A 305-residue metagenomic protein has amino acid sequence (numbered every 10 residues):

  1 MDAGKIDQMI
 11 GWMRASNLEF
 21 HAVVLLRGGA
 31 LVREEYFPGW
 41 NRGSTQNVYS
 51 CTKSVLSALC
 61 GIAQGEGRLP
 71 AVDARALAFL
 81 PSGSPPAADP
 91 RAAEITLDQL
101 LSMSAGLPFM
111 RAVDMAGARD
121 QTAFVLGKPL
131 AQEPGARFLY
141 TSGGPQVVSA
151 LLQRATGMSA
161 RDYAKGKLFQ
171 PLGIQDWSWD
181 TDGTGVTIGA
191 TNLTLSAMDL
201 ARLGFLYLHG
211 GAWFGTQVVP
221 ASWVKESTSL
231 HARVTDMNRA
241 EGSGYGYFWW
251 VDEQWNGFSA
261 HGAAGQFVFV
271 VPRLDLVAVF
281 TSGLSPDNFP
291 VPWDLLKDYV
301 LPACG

Functional and structural regions predicted by a protein language model:
I10-W40, F269, D275-V279: A short, well-structured edge-of-sheet supersecondary motif
N17-F20, S44, A263-A264: Short, small/polar residue-rich loop motifs at catalytic or cofactor-binding pockets
G29, Q46-V72, L100, V148-L152 (+1 more regions): Active-site SXXK
N47, E66-A105, G127, T156-L195: Active-site helix/loop module of the DD-peptidase/beta-lactamase fold, centered on the serine-lysine SxxK catalytic
A105-T181: A small/polar active-site loop signature that marks catalytic segments
G144-L151, T191-A212, Q266-S282: Active-site-proximal alpha-helical segments within enzyme catalytic domains
I174-D176, V224-V277: Active-site Gly/Thr loop motif
A260-G305: Structured C-terminal helix/loop/strand segments within mature extracytoplasmic catalytic/sensor domains
